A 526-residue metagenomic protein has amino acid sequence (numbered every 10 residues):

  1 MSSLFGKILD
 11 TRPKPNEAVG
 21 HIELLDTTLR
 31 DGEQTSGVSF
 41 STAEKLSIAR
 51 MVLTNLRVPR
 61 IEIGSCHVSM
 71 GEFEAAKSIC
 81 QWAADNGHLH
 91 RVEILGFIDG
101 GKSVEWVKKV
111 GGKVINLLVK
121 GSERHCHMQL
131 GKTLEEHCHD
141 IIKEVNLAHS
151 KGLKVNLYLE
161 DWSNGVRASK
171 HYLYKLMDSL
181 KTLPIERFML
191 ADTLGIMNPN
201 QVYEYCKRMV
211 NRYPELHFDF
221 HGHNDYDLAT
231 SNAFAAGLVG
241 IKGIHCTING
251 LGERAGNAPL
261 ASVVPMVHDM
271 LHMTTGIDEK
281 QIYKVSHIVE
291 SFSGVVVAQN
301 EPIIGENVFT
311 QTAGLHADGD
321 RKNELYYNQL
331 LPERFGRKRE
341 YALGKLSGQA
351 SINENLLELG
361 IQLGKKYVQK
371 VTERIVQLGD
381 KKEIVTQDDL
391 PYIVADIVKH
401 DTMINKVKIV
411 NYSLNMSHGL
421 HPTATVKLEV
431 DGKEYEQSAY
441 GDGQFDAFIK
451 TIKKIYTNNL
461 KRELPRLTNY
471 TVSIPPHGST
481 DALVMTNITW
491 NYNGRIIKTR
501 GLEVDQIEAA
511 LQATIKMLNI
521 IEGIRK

Functional and structural regions predicted by a protein language model:
M1-G100, E340-L343, Q349: N-terminal capping/small domains of soluble enzymes
M1-R30, H272-S438, G478-M485: A mid-to-C-terminal "edge-of-domain" accessory segment
R12-P15, Q34-T35, S39, E44-L53 (+2 more regions): Non-catalytic terminal/interface segments that mediate subunit docking, oligomerization, and allosteric communication
P13-G37, N116-Q129, A148-S163, M209-E215: N-terminal small/glycine-rich loop or linker at the start of catalytic domains across soluble metabolic enzymes
E23-T27, D31, P59-I63, H88-G96 (+6 more regions): Hydrophobic faces of well-ordered beta-strands that scaffold small-molecule active sites in alpha/beta enzyme cores
R57-A83, V119-K132, E160-G165, M189-N200 (+1 more regions): Glycine-rich, proline-tolerant flexible connector loops at the mouths of alpha/beta enzymes
S65, E72, N86-N156, D161-L173: Active-site beta->alpha loop and helix N-cap motifs at the rims of alpha/beta catalytic domains
G100-V107, A168-L176, Y226-I241: Catalytic cores of alpha/beta
